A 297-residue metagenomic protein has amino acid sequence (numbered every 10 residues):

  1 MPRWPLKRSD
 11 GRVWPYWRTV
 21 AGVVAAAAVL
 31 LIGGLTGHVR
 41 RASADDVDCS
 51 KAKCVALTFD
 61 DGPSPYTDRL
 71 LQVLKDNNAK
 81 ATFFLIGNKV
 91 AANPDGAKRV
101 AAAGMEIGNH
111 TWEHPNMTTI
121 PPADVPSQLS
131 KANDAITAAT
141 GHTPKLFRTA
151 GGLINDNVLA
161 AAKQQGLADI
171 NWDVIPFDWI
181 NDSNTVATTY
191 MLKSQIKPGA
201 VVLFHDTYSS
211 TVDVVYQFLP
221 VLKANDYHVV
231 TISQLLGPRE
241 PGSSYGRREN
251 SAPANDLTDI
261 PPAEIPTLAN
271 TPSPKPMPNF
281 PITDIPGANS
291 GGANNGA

Functional and structural regions predicted by a protein language model:
S9-V24: Bacterial N-terminal signal peptides that target proteins for export
G22-G34: Bacterial N-terminal signal peptides
G37-I120, D124-A138, H142, G237: Active-site beta->alpha N-cap acidic-glycine motif
D46-C49, N77, V90-A91, S210-G287 (+2 more regions): C-terminal domain-boundary segment and adjacent tail
V55-F59, A81-L85, E106-T111, K145-R148 (+3 more regions): Structural recognition of the beta-strand scaffold that forms the well-ordered cores of secreted hydrolase catalytic
G62, I86-N88, W112, A150-G152 (+3 more regions): Active-site beta-loop-alpha junctions enriched in small/polar residues
K98, P115-T143, G152-P198, T211-V214: Alpha-helical scaffold elements lining the catalytic groove of polysaccharide deacetylases
